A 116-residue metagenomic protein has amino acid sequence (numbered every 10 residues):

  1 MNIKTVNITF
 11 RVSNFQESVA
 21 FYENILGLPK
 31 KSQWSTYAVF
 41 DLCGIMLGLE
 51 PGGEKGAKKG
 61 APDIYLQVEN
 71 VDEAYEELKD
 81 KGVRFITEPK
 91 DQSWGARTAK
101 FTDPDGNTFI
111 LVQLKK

Functional and structural regions predicted by a protein language model:
M1, Y75, K81-K116: Vicinal oxygen chelate
M1-E17, M46, P62-L66, K115-K116: N-terminal beta-strand motif that seeds the catalytic metal site of vicinal oxygen chelate
S18-E23, L78, G106: Conserved active-site tyrosine of GNAT-family acetyltransferases
I25-K31, G82-R84: Conserved acetyl-CoA-binding loop of GNAT-fold acetyltransferases
P29-P62, T108-Q113: Conserved short beta-strand elements that form part of the metal-binding/catalytic scaffold of enzyme active sites
I64-E77, V83: Mid-chain, well-packed structural core segment of small domains
